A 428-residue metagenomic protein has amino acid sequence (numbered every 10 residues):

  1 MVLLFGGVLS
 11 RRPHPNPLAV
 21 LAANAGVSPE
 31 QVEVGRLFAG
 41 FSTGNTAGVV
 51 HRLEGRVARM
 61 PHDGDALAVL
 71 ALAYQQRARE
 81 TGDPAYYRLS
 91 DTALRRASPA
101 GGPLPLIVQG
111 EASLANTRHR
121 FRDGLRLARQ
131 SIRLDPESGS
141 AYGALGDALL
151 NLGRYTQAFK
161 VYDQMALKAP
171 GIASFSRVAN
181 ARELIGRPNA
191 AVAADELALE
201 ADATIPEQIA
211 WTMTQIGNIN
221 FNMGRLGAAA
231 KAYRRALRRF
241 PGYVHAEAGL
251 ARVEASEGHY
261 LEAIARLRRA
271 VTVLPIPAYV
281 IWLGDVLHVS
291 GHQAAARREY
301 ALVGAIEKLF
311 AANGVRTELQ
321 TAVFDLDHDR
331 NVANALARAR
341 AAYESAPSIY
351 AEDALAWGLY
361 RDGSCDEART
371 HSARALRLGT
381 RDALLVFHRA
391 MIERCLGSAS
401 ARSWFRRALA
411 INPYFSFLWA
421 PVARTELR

Functional and structural regions predicted by a protein language model:
V2-L106, R126, P413-Y414, P421 (+1 more regions): N-terminal leader/linker segments that initiate helical-solenoid repeat arrays
D63, L104, S138, G171-I172 (+7 more regions): Residue-level recognition of tetratricopeptide repeat
A66, I107, A141, S174-F175 (+8 more regions): TPR alpha-solenoid repeat register
V69, G110-E111, A144, R177-V178 (+8 more regions): Canonical tetratricopeptide repeat
L72, Q76-R79, S113, D147 (+8 more regions): Residue-level recognition of tetratricopeptide repeat
R77, T81-P84, R118, L152 (+7 more regions): Structural motif corresponding to the intra-repeat A-B loop/turn of tetratricopeptide repeats
